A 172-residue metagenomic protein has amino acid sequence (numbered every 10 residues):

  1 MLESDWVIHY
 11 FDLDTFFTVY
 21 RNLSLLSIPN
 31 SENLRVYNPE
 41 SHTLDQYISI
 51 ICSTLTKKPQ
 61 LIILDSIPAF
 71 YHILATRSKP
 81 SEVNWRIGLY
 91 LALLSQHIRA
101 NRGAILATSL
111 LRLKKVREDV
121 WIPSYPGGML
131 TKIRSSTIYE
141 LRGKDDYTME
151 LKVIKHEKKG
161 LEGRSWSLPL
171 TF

Functional and structural regions predicted by a protein language model:
M1-I50: Conserved P-loop
Y10-D12, L34-N38, D65, L106-L110 (+1 more regions): Conserved beta-strand segments of the P-loop GTPase G domain that flank and frequently precede/overlap
D14-T18, E40-L44, P68-F70, L111-K115 (+2 more regions): Conserved nucleotide-binding/hydrolysis micro-motifs of P-loop NTPases
L34, L94, S135: Conserved RecA-like P-loop NTPase ATPase core
Y47-L55, I154-E157: Short, surface-exposed amphipathic charged segments that create phosphate/polyanion-binding patches used for binding
S53-L130: P-loop NTPase motor core
H97-F172: Phosphate-binding/switch region of NTP-binding enzymes
